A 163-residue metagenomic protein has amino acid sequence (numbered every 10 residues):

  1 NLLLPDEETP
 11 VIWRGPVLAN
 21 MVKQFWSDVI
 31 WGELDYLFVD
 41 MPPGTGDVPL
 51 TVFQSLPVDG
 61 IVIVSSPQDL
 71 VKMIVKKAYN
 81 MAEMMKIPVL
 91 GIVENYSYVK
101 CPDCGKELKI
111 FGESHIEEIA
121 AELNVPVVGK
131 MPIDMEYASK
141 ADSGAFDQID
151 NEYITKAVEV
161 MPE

Functional and structural regions predicted by a protein language model:
N1-D35, P102, M135-Q148: P-loop/Walker-type NTP enzyme "switch/lid" segment
L4, P43, Y98: Short, glycine/acidic-enriched loop or turn micro-motifs at the edges of active sites
I12-K23, D69-K76, E113, N151-V158: Amphipathic alpha-helical transducer elements in NTP-driven molecular machines
V22, M41, Q54, L90 (+1 more regions): Glycine-rich phosphate-binding loops of nucleotide-dependent enzymes
Q24-Y36, P49-L70: Inter-motif core of Ras-like GTPase G domains
M41-P49, V71-I74: Short glycine/serine/threonine-rich phosphate/pyrophosphate-binding segments that cradle anionic phosphate groups
V58-E94, Y98: Helical hairpin unit composed of two closely spaced alpha helices linked by a short loop
M81-E163: C-terminal lobe/tail of nucleotide-utilizing enzymes
